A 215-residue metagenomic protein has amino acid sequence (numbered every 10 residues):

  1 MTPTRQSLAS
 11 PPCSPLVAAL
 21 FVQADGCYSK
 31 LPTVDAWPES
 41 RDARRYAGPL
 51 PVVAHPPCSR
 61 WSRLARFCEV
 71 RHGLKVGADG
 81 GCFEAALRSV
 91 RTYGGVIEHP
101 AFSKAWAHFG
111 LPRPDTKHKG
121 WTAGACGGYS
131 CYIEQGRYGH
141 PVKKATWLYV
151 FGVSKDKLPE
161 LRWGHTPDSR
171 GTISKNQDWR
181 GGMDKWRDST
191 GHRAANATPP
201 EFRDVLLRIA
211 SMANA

Functional and structural regions predicted by a protein language model:
M1-A215: Class I S-adenosyl-L-methionine
